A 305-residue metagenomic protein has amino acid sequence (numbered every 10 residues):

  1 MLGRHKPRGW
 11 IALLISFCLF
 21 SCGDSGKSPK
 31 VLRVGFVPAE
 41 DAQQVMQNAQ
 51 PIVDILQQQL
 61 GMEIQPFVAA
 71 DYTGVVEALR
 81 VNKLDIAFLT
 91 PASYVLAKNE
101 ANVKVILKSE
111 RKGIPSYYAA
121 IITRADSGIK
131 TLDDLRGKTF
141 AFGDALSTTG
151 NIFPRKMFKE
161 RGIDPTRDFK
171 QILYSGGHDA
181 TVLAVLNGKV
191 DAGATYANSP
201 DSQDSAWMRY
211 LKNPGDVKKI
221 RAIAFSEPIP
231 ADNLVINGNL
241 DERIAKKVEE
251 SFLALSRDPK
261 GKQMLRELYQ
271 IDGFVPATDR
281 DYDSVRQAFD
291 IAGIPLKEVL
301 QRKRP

Functional and structural regions predicted by a protein language model:
L2-I11: Bacterial N-terminal signal peptides that target proteins for export
C18-S21: C-terminal motif of bacterial Sec signal peptides marking the signal peptidase cleavage site
G23-S25: Bacterial signal peptide processing site
P29-K30, V34-Q59, A69, A92 (+1 more regions): Bilobed "Venus flytrap"/periplasmic-binding protein-like clamshell domains and structurally analogous long
L32-P51, L240-P305: An extracytoplasmic/periplasmic, membrane-proximal ligand-sensing/linker region
T73-A87, E100-A101, D133, H178-N198: Short helices/loops that flank or line small-molecule/ion binding pockets
E77-D134: Acidic, polar ligand-binding/catalytic clefts
T139-R243: Pocket-lining segment of extracytoplasmic ligand-binding domains
